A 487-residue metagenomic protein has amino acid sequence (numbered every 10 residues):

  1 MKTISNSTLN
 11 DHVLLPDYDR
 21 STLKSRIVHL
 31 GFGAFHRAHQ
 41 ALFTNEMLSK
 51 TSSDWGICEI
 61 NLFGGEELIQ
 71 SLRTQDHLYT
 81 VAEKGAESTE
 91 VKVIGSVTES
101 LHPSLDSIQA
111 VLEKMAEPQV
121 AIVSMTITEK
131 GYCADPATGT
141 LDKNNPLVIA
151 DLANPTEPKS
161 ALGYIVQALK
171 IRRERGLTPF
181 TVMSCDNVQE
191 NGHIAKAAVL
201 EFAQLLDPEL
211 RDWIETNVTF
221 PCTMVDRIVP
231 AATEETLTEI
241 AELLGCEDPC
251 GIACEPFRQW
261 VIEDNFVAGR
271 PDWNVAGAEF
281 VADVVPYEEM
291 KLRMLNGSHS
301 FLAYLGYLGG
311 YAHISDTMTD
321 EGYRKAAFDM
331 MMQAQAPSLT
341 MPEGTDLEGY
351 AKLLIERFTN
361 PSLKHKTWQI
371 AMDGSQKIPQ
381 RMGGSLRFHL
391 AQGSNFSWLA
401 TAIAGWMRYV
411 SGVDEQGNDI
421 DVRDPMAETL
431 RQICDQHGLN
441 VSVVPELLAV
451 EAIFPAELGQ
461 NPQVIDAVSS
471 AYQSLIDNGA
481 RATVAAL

Functional and structural regions predicted by a protein language model:
M1-L487: Substrate/ligand-engaging "lid" and interaction regions
